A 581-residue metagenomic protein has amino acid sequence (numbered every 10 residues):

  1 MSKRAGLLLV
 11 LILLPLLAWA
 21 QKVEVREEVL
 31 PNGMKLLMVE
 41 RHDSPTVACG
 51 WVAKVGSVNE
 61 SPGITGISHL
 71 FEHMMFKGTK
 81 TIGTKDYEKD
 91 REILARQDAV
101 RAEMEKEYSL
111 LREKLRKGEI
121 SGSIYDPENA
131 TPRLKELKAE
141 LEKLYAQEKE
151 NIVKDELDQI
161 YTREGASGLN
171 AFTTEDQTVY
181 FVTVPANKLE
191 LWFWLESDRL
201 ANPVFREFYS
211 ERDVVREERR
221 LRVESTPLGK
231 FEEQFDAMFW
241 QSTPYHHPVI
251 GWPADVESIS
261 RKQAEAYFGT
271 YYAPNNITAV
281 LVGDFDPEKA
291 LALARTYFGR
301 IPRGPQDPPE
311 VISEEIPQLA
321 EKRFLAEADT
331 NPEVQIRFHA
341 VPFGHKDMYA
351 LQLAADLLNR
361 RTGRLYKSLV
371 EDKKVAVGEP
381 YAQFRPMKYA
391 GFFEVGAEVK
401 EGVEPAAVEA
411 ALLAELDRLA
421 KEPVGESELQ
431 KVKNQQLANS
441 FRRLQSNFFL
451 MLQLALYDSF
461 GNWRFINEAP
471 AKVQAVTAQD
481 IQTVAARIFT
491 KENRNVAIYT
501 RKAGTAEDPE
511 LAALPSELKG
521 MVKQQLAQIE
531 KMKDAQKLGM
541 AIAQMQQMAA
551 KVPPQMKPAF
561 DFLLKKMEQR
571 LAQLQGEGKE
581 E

Functional and structural regions predicted by a protein language model:
M1-A5: Positively charged n-region of N-terminal signal peptides that target proteins for export
G6-L16: Bacterial N-terminal signal peptides
A18-A20: Boundary at the C-terminal end of the N-terminal hydrophobic targeting segment
V39, S44-E60, I67-S68, T84-D198 (+6 more regions): M16 family metallopeptidases and their MPP-like homologs
T65-T79: Active-site SXXK
M104, E530-M545: Short amphipathic alpha-helical heptad-repeat segments
F205, R212-D213, R220, L228 (+3 more regions): Non-catalytic, conformational "gating/processing" segments within enzyme and secreted inhibitor domains
R220-E224, D236-A237, Q306-R364: His/Glu-based metal-binding/catalytic segments typifying zinc-dependent metallopeptidases
